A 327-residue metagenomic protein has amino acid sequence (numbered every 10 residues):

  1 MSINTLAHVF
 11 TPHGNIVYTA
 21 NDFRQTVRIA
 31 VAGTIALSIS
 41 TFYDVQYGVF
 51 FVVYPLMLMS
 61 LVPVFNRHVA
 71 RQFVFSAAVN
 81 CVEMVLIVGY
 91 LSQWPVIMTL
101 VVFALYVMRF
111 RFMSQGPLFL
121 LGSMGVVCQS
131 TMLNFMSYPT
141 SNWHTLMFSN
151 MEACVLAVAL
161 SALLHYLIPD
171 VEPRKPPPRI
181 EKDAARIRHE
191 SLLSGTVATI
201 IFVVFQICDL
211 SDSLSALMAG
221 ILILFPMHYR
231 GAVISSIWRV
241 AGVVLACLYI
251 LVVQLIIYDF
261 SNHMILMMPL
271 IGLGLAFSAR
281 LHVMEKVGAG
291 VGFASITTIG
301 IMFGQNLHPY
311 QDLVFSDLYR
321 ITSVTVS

Functional and structural regions predicted by a protein language model:
M1-L121, N134-I271, F277-S327: Alpha-helical transmembrane segments and their membrane-interface boundaries that form or gate the permeation pathway
T131: Conserved catalytic neighborhood of penicillin-recognizing serine enzymes
